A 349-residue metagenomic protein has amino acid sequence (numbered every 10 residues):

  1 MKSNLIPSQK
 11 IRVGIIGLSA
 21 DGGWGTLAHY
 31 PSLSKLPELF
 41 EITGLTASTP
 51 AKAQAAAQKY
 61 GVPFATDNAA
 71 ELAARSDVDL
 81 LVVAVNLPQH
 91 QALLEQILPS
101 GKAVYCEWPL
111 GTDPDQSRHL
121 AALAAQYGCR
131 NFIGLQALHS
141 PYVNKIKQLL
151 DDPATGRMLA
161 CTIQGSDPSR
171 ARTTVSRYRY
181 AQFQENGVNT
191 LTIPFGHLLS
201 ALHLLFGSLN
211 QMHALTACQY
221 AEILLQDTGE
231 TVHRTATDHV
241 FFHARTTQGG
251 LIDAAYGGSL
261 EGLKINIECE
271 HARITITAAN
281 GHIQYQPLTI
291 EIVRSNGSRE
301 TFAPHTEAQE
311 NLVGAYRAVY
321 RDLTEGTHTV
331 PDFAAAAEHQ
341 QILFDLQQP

Functional and structural regions predicted by a protein language model:
M1-K10, E71, L80-V82, Q126 (+3 more regions): C-terminal helix-rich "cap/oligomerization" subdomain common to oxidoreductases
M1-Y60: N-terminal Rossmann-like dinucleotide-binding module
G22-W24, A137-V232: Predominantly a Rossmann-like dinucleotide-binding segment in NAD(P)-dependent oxidoreductases
F40-G44, D79-L81, V188-N189: Short active-site oxyanion
F64-A74: Short acidic low-complexity segments
L80, N86-L87, Q91-L138: Beta-strand-loop-alpha-helix segment that lines the small-molecule cofactor/substrate pocket of alpha/beta enzymes
L199-H282, R317-E325: Contiguous beta-strand/loop segments that form the cofactor/metal-binding neighborhood of enzyme cores
T306-R317: Active-site loop of classical SDR/Rossmann-like NAD(P)-dependent oxidoreductases, centered on the catalytic Tyr-X3-Lys
